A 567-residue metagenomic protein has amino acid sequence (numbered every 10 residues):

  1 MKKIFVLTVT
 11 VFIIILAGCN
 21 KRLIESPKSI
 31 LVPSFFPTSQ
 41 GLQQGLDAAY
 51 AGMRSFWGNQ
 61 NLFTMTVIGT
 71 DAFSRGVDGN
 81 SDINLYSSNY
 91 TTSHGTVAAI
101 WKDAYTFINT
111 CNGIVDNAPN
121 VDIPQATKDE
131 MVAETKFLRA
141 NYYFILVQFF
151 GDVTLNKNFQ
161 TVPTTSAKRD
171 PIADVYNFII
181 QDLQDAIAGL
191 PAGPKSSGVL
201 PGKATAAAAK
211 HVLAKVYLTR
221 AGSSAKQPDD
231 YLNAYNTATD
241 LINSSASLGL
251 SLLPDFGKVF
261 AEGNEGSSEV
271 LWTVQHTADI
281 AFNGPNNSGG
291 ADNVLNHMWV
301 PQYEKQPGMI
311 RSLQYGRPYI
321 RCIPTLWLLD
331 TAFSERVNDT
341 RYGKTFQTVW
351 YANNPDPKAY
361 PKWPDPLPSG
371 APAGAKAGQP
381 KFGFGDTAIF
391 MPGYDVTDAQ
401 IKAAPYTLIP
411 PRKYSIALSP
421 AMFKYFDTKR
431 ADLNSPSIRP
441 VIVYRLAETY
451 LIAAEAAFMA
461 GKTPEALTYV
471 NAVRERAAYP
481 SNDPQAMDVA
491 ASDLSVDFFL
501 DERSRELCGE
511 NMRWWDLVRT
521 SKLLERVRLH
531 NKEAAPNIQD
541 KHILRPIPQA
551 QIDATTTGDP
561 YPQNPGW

Functional and structural regions predicted by a protein language model:
G18-N20, G76, T91, A104-Y105 (+6 more regions): Long, intrinsically disordered, low-complexity segments
C19-T70, N84, A98, G113 (+3 more regions): Acidic, glycine-rich segments characteristic of secretory precursors and extracytoplasmic regions
P37-W57, D78-F150, S166, D170-N177 (+3 more regions): Conserved, well-structured interaction surfaces
I145-T154, P194, T219-K226, G461: Short coil/turn linking the two alpha-helices of tandem helical-hairpin repeats
W327-R445: Flexible, polar/acidic helix-loop-strand segments at domain edges
